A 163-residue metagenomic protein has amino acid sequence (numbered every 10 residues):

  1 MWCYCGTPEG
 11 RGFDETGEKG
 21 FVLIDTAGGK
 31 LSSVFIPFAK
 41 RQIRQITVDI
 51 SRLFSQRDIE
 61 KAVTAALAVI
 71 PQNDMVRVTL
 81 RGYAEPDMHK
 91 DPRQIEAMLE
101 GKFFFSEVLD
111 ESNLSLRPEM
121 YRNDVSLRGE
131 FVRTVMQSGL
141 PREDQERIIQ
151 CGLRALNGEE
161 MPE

Functional and structural regions predicted by a protein language model:
M1-L31: Conserved beta-sheet core of the metallophosphoesterase superfamily
L31-E163: Accessory, non-catalytic peripheral segments of nucleic-acid enzymes
